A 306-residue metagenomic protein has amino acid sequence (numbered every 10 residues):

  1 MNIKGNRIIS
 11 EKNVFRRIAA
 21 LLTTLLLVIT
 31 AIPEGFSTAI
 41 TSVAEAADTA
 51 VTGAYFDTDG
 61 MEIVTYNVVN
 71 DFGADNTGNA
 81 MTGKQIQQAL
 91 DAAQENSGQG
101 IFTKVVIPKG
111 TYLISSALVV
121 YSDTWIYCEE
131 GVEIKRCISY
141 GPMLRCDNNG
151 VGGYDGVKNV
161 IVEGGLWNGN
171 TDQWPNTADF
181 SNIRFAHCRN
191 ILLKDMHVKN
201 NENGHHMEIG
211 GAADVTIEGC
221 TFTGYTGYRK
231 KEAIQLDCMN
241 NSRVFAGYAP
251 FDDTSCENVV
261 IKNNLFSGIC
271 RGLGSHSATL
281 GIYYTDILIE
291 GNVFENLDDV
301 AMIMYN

Functional and structural regions predicted by a protein language model:
M1-V14: N-terminal secretory signal peptides that target proteins for export/translocation
T23-A31, I126: Hydrophobic core
I29-T49: Sec-dependent signal peptide cleavage junction
V69-P108: Acidic Gly/Asp/Thr-rich repetitive segments characteristic of extracellular carbohydrate-active and adhesion proteins
G83, G98-N148, W167, V198 (+1 more regions): N-terminal extracellular ligand-recognition/capping segment immediately after the signal peptide
I114-A117, R136-G141, T171-S181, E202-I209 (+5 more regions): Short glycine/acidic-rich loop motifs that flank beta-strands on beta-rich extracellular proteins
Y121-T124, E129, S139, V157 (+17 more regions): Parallel beta-helix/beta-solenoid
